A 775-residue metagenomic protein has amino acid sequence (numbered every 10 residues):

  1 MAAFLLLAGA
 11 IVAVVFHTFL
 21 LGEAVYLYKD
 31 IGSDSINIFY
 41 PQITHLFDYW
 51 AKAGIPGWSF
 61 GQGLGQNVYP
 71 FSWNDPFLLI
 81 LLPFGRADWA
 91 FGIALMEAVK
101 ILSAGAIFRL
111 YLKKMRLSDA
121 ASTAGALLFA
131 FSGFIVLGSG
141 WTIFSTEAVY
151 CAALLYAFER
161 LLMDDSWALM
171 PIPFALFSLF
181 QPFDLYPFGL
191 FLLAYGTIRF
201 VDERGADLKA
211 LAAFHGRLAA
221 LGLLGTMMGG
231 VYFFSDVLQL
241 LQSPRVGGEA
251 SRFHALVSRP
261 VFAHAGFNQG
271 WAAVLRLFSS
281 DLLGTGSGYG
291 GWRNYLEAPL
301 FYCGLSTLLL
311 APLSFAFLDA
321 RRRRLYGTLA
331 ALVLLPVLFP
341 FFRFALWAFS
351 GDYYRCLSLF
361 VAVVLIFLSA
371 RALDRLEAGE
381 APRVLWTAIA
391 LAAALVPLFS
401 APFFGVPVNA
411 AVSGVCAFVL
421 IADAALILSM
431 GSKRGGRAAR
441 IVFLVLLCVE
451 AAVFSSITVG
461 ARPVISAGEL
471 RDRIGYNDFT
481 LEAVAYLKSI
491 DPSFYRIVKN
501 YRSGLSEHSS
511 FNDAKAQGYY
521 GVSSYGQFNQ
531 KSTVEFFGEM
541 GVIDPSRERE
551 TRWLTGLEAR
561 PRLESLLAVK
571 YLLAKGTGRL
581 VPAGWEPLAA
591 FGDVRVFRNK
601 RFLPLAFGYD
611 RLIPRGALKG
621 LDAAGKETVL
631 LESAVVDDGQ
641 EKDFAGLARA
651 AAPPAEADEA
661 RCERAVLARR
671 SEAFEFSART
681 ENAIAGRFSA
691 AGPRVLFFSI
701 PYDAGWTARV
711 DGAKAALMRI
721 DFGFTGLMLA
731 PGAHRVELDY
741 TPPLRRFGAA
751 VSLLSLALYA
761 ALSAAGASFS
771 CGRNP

Functional and structural regions predicted by a protein language model:
M1-N67, P463-V464, L470-A516, Y609: Hydrophobic alpha-helical membrane-insertion signals
A10, L102-M115, A120-D202, H215-V237 (+4 more regions): Membrane-embedded helix bundles of polyisoprenyl
H17-A152, L176-L179, P260-A298, A708: Active-site lumenal/periplasmic loops and adjacent helix-entry segments of GT-C-fold, multi-pass membrane
S33-G57, P70, H215, G225-F317 (+6 more regions): Periplasmic/ER-lumenal interhelical loops and adjacent helix-loop junctions in multi-pass membrane proteins
Q42, A648-P775: Active-site-proximal, structured, solvent-exposed surfaces of multi-pass membrane proteins that position macromolecular
G61, L446-I474, A485-E564, R598-V666 (+2 more regions): Extracytoplasmic/lumenal acceptor-recognition loop(s) of multi-pass membrane glycoenzymes
L161-W167, P171, D184, L325-Y476 (+1 more regions): Contiguous transmembrane helix-bundle modules in multi-pass membrane proteins
G205-G216, A311-V337, K433-A438, S546: Membrane-interface helix-loop-helix junctions at transmembrane boundaries of multi-pass membrane enzymes, predominantly
